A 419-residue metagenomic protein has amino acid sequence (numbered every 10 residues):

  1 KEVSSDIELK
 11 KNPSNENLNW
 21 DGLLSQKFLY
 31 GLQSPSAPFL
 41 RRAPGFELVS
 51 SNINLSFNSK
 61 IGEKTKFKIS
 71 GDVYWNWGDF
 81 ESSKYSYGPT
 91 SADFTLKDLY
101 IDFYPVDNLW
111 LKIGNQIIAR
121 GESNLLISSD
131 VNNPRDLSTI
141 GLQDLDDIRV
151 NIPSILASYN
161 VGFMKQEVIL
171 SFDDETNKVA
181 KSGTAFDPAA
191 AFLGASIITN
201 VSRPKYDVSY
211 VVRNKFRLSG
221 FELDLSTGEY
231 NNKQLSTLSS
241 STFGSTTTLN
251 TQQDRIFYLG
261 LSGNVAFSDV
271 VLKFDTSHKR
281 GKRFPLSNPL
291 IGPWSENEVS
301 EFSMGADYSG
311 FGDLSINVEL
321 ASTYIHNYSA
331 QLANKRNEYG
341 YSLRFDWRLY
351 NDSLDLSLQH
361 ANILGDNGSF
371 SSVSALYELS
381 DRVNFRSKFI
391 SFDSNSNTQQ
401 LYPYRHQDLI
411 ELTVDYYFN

Functional and structural regions predicted by a protein language model:
K1-F46, S56, Y104, D144: N-terminal periplasmic/intermembrane-space "pro-region" immediately following the signal or transit peptide
Q26-F28, G71-Y74, K97, Q166 (+5 more regions): Transmembrane beta-strand segments that form the barrel wall of outer-membrane beta-barrel proteins
K27, K60-K64, N264-A361: Detector for outer-membrane/organellar transmembrane beta-barrel domains, recognizing the amphipathic beta-strand
R42-V49, Y87-D93, L145-D147, V201-Y206 (+5 more regions): Replace "Gram-negative outer membrane beta-barrel proteins" with "bacterial and organellar outer membrane beta-barrel
S51-S59, D98-F103, I155-Y159, V212-F216 (+6 more regions): Residues on the lipid-exposed face of transmembrane beta-strands in outer-membrane beta-barrel proteins
N58-F186, S219, S394: Outer membrane beta-barrel
E63-F67, N108-L111, F163-Q166, G220-L223 (+4 more regions): Repeated loop/turn-to-beta-strand initiation elements of outer-membrane beta-barrel proteins
L137, F163, F345, S391 (+1 more regions): Outer-membrane beta-barrel "beta-signal"
